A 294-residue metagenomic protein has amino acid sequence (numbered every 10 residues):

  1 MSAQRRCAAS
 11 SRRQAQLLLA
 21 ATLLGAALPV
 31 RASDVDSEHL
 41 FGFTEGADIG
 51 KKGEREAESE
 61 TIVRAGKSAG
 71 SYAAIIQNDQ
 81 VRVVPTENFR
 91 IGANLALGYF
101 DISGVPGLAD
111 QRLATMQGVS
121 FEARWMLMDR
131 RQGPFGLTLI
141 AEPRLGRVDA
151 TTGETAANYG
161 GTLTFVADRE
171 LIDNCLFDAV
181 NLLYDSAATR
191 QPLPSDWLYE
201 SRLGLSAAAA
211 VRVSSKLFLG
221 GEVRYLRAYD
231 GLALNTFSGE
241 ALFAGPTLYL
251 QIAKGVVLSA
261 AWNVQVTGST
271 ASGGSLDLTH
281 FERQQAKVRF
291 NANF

Functional and structural regions predicted by a protein language model:
S2-A3, S33: The identity of the second residue at the extreme N-terminus of proteins
A3-L18: Bacterial N-terminal signal peptides that target proteins for export
R5-A9, L24, L276: Helix-centric, low-specificity signal for extended rod-like, repetitive segments
L18-L24: Hydrophobic helical h-region of N-terminal Sec-dependent signal peptides in bacterial secretory/periplasmic proteins
A27-P29: N-terminal signal peptide c-region/cleavage motif recognized by signal peptidases
A32-F294: Transmembrane beta-barrel domains of Gram-negative outer membranes and organellar outer membranes
